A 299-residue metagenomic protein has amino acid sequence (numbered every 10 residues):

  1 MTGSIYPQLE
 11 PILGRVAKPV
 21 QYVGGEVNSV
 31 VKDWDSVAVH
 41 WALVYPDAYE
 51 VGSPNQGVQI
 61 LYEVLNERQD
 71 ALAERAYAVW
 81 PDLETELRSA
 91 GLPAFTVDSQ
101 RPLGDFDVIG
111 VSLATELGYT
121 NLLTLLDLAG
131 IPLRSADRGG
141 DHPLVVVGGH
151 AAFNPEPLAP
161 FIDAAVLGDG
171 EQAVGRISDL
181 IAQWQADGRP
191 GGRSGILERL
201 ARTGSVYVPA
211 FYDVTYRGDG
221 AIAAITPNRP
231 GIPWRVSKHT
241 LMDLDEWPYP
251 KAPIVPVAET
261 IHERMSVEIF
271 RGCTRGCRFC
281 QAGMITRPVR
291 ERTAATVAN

Functional and structural regions predicted by a protein language model:
M1-K18, R68: Helix-enriched interaction subdomains in cytosolic or periplasmic regions, typified by TIR/SEFIR signaling/NADase cores
L13-A42, Y49-E50, P209, T215-S266: N-terminal [4Fe-4S]-dependent radical SAM core
H40-A42, A71-E74, V108, L144-V145 (+4 more regions): Beta-sheet entry/capping signal
W41-P46, E50-E63, E67-E74, V79-L87 (+2 more regions): Low-complexity, highly charged intrinsically disordered N-terminal segments that act as targeting/localization
L43-D47, G104-S112, I162, H262-V267 (+1 more regions): Glycine- and acidic
L65, I109, D163, C273 (+2 more regions): Conserved, mostly hydrophobic/aromatic
A78-P227: Glycine-rich beta-alpha loop elements in corrinoid/cobalamin-binding modules across cobalamin-dependent enzymes
M242-N299: Radical SAM [4Fe-4S] cluster-binding motif and immediate context
